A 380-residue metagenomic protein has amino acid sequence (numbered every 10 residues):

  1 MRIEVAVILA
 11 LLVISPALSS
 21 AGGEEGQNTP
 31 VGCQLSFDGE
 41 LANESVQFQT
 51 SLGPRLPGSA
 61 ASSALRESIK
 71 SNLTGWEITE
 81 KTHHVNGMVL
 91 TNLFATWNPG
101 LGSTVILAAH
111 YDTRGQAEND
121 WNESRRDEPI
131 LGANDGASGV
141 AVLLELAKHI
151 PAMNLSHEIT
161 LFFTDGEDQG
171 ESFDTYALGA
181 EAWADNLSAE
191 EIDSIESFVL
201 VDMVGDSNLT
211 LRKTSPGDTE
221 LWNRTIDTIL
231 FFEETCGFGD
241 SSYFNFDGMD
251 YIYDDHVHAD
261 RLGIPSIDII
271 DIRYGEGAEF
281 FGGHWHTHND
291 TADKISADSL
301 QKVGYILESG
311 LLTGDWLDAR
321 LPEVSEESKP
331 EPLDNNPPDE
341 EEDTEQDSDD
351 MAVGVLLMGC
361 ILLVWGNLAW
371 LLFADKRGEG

Functional and structural regions predicted by a protein language model:
M1-P30, E327-G380: Secretory targeting signatures
E24-R66, E279-K294: N-terminal capping segment at the start of a domain
E40-S45, T50-P54, W76, T91-T164: Catalytic-core environment of secreted peptidases
L41-S51, A60, A64-L73, S138-E145 (+8 more regions): Extracytoplasmic/secreted proteins, especially bacterial periplasmic and envelope-associated proteins
E44-G100, F238-S242: A non-catalytic alpha/beta surface segment that caps or lines the substrate-entry region of metallo-dependent hydrolase
R55-P57, H84-G87, P99-L101, Y111-G115 (+5 more regions): Solvent-exposed loop/turn segments at secondary-structure junctions within structured extracellular/periplasmic domains
E128-R224: Acidic/histidine-rich catalytic neighborhood of metal-dependent amide-processing enzymes
S197, D206-E345: Active-site-adjacent substrate-binding region of metalloamidase/peptidase-like peptide-processing proteins
